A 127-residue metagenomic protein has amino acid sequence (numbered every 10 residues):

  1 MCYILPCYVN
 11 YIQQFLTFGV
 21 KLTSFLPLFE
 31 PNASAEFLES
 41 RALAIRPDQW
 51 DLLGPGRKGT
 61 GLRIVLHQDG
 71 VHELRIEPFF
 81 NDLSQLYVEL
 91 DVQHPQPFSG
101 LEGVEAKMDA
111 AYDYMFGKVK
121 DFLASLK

Functional and structural regions predicted by a protein language model:
M1-L22: Aromatic- and glycine-enriched beta-alpha-beta binding-site module
C7-Y11, A44-D48, F122, L126: Short secondary-structure junctions and interdomain/linker hinges
F18-Q85: Aromatic/basic-lined ligand-recognition segments that form π-stacking hydrophobic pockets flanked by Lys/Arg to engage
P55-K58, L123-K127: Low-complexity, flexible helical/coil segments
H67-L126: Mixed-charge, glycine-accented linear interaction segment located at domain edges/termini
